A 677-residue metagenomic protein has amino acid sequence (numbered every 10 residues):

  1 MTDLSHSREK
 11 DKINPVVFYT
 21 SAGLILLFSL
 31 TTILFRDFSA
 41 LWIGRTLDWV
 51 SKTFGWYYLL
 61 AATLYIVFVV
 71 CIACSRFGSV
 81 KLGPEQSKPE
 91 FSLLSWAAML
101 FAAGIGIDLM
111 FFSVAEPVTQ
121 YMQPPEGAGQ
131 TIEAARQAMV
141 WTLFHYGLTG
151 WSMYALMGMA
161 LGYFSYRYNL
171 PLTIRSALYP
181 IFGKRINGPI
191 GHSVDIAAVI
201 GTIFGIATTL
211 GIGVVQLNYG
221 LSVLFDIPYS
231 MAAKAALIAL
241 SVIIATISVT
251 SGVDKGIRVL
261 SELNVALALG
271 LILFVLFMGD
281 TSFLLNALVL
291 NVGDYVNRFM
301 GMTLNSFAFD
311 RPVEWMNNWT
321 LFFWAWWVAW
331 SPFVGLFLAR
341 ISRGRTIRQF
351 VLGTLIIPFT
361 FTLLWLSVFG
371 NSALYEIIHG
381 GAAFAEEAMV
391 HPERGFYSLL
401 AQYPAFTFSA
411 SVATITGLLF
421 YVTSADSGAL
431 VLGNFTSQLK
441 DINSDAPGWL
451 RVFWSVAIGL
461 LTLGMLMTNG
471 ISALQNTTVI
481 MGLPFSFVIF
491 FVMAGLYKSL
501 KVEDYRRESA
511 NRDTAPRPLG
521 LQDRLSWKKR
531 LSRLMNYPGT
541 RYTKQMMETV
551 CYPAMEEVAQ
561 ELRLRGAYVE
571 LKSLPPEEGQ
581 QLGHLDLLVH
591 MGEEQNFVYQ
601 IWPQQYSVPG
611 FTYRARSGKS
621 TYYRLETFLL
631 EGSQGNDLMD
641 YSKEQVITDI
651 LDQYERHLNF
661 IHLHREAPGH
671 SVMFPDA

Functional and structural regions predicted by a protein language model:
M1-A134, T250, L273: N-terminal alpha-helical transmembrane segments of multi-pass membrane transport and channel/translocase proteins
M1-K12, P171-P189, G213-L237, A268-L271 (+3 more regions): Helix-loop-helix connectors at the membrane interface of multi-pass transporters/channels
T2-R8, L41-L47, C74-L93, V118-W141 (+4 more regions): Flexible loop linkers connecting adjacent transmembrane helices in multi-pass alpha-helical membrane transporters
D3-K10, F35-V50, V69-K88, A138-H145 (+8 more regions): Membrane-water interface regions at transmembrane-helix termini and the short interhelical loops of multi-pass membrane
R8-I33, I66-C71, I105-M110, H145-V215 (+3 more regions): Helix-loop-helix module between adjacent transmembrane segments
K10-I25, G183-H192, Y229-T246, T250 (+4 more regions): Loop-to-transmembrane helix boundary motifs in multi-pass membrane proteins
T20, L47, S51-Y57, A61-L64 (+7 more regions): Membrane-interface loop-to-helix entry segments
F112-P124, V275-R298, F359-V390: Extracellular/periplasmic helix-exit of transmembrane alpha-helices
